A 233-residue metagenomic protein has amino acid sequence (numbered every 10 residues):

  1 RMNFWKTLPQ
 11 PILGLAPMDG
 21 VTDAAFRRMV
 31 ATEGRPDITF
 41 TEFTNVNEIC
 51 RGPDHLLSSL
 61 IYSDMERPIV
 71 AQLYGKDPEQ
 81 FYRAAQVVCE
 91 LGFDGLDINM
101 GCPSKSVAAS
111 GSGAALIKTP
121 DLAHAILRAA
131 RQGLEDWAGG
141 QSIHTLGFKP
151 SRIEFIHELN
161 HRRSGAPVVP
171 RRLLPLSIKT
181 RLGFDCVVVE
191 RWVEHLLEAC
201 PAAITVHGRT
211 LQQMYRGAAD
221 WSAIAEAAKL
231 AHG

Functional and structural regions predicted by a protein language model:
R1-G233: Flavin-dependent oxidoreductase catalytic cores
